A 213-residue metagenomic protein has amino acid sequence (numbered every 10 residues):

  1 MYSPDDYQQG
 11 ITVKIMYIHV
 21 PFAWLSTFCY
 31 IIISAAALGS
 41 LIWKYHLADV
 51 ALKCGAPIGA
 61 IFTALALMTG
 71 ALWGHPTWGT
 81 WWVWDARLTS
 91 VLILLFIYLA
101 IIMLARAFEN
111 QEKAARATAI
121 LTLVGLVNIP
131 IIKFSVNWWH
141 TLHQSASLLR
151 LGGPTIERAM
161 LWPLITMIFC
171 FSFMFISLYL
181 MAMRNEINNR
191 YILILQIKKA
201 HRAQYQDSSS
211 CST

Functional and structural regions predicted by a protein language model:
M1-T213: Polytopic transmembrane helical bundles with strong interfacial aromatic enrichment
